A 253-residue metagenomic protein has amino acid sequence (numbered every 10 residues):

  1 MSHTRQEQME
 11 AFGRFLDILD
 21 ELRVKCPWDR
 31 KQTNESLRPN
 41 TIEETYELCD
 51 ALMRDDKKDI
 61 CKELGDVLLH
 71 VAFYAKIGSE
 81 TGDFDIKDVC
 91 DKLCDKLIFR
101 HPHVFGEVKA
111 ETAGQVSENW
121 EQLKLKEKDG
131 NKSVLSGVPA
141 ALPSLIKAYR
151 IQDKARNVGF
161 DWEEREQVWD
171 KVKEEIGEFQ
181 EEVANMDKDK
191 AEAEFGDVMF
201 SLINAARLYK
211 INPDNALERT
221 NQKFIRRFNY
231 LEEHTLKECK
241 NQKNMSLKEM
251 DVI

Functional and structural regions predicted by a protein language model:
M1-E63, L69-F195, M199-I253: Flexible "arm" and connector segments at domain edges
